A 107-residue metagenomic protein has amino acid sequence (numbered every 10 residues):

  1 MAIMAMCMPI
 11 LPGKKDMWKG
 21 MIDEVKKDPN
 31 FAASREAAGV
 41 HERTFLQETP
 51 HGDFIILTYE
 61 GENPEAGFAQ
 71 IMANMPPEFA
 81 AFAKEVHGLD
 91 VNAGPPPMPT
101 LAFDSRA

Functional and structural regions predicted by a protein language model:
M1-K14, W18-M21: Short, extreme N-terminal segment that most often corresponds to the first beta-strand
M4-P9, E42-A73: Short, well-ordered beta-strand segments in beta-rich or mixed alpha/beta enzyme and ligand-binding folds
K14-V40: Short amphipathic alpha-helical segments
W18-I22, K27, Q47, I56-T58 (+1 more regions): Generic alpha-helix signal with a bias toward terminal, lower-confidence helices and secondary-structure junctions
N30-H41, E60-P97: An amphipathic, aromatic/His-enriched active-site/gating alpha helix that lines ligand/cofactor pockets
P99-D104: A conserved mid-domain beta-alpha-beta active-site/ligand-binding segment of alpha/beta enzyme cores
